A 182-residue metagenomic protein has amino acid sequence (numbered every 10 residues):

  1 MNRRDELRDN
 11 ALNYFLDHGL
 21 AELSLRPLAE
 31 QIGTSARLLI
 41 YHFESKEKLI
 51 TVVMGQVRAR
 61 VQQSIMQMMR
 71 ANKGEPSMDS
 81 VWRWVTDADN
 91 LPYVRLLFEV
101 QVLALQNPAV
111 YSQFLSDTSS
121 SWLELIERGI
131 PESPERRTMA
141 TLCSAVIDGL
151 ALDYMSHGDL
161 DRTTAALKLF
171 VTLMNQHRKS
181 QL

Functional and structural regions predicted by a protein language model:
M1-R3: Short, Lys/Arg-enriched anionic-surface-contact patches
E6, N10, Y14-K48, V52: Helix-turn-helix
N10-D17, S64-Q67, L96, V100-L103 (+1 more regions): Solvent-exposed, amphipathic alpha-helical segments
V52, Q63-V94, M139-C143: Hydrophobic alpha-helical connector segments
G55-V61: Short, basic, alpha-helical segments at the C-terminal edge of helix-turn-helix-like DNA-binding modules
M68, A104-A109, S116-V146, Y154 (+1 more regions): Hydrophobic alpha-helical bundle segments that form small-molecule/ligand-binding pockets
A88-S116: Amphipathic alpha-helical segments used for helix-helix packing
R162-N175: A beta-strand edge to alpha-helix "cap/lid" segment located at domain peripheries
